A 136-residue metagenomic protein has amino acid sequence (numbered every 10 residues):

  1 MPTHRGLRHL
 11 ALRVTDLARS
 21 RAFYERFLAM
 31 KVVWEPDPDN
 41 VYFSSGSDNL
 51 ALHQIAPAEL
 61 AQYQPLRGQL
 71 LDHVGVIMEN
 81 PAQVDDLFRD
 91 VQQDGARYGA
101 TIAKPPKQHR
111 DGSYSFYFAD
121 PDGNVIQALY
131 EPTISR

Functional and structural regions predicted by a protein language model:
M1-A18, V74-V76, P132-R136: N-terminal beta-strand motif that seeds the catalytic metal site of vicinal oxygen chelate
T3-G6, R67-L71, H109-R110: Short glycine-enriched loop/turn motifs at secondary-structure junctions
V14-A18, V74-P121: Vicinal oxygen chelate
S20-E25, G123: Conserved active-site tyrosine of GNAT-family acetyltransferases
L28: Major-groove DNA-recognition helix of helix-turn-helix-type DNA-binding domains
K31-G68, V125-Y130: Conserved short beta-strand elements that form part of the metal-binding/catalytic scaffold of enzyme active sites
H109-R110, L129-S135: Short beta->alpha transition motifs characteristic of CBS
